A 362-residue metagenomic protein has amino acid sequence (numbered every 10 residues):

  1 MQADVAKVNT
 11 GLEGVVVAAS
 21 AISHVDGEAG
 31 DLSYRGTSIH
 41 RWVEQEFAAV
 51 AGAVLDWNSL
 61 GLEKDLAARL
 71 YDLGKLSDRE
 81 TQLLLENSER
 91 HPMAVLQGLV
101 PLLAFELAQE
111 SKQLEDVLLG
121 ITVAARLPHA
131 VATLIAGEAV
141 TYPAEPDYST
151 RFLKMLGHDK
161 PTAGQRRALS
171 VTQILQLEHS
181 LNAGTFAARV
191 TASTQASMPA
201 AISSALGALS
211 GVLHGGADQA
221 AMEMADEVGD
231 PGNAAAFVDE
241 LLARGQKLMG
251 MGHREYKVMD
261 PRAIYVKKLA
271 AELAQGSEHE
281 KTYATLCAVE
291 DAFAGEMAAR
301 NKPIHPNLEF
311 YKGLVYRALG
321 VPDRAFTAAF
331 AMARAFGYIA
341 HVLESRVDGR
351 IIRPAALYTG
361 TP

Functional and structural regions predicted by a protein language model:
M1-P362: Hydrophobic alpha-helical bundle cores within soluble ligand-binding/oligomerization subdomains
